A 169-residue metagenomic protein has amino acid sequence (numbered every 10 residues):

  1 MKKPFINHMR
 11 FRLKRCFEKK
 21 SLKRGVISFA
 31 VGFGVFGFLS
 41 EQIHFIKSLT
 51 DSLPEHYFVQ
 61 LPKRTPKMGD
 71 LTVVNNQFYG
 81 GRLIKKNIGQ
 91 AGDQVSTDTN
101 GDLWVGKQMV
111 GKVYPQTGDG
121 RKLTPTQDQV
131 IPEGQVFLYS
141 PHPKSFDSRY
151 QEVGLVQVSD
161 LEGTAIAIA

Functional and structural regions predicted by a protein language model:
M1-R82, Q151-A169: Protein maturation boundaries and topogenic segments
L13, V59-Q60, G106, Q116 (+1 more regions): Intrinsically disordered, low-complexity regions enriched in small/polar residues
F45, N76-Y79, N87, L123 (+1 more regions): Short, functionally important structural connectors and interaction interfaces within domains
K63, Q77, N100, P141-H142: Short, surface-exposed secondary-structure boundary micro-motifs
P66-M68, G111, S145-F146: Short, surface-exposed beta-strand/loop "edge" segments at domain boundaries and coil↔beta transitions
N87-F137: Structured, soluble extracytoplasmic/luminal domains of envelope-associated proteins
R121-A169: Beta-strand-rich cores of mature extracytoplasmic or soluble domains
